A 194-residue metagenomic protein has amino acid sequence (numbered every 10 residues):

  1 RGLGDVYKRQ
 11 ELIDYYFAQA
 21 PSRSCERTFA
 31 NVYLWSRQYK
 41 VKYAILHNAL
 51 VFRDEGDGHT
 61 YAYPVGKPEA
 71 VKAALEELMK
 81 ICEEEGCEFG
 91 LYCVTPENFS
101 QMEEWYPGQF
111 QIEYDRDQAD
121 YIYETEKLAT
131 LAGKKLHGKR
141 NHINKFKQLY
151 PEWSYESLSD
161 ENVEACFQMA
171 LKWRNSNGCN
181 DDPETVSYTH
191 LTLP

Functional and structural regions predicted by a protein language model:
G2-Q10, T189-P194: Conserved small/polar residues in nucleotide/adenosyl-binding loops
I13: Ligand/cofactor-recognition surfaces for anionic moieties
F17-A20, L78-G86, Y150, A170-R174: Hydrophobic, Leu/Ile/Phe/Ala-enriched alpha-helical segments that form helix-helix packing faces
A20-Y39, W153-L191: A conserved beta-strand-loop-helix scaffold within acyl/acetyltransferase catalytic domains
E26-E97: Conserved donor-binding loop and adjoining core beta-sheet/short helix segment in diverse acyl/aminoacyl transferases
A74-E76, E104-Q109: Short acidic (Asp/Glu) patches
E88-W105, R116-D120: Short, glycine/charge-rich beta-strand/loop segments that flank catalytic centers and engage negatively charged groups
P107-N180: Acyltransferase donor/substrate-recognition loop-hinge adjacent to the catalytic core
